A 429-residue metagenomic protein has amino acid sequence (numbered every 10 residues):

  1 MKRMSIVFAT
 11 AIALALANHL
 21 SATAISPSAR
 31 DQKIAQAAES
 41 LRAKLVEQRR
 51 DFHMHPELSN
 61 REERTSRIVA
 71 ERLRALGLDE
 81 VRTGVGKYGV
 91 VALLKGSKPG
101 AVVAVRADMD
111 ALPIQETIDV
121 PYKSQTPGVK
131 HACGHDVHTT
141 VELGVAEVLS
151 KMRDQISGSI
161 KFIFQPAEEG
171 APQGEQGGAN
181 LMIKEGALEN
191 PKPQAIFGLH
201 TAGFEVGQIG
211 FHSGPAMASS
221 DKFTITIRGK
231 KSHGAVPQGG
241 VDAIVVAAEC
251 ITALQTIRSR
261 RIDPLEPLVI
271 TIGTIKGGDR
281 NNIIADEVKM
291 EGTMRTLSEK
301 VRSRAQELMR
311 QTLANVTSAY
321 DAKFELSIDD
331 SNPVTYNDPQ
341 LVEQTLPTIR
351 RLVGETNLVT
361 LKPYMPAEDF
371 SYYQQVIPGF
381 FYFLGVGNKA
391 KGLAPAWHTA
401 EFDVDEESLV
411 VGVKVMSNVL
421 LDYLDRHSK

Functional and structural regions predicted by a protein language model:
M1-M4: Positively charged n-region of N-terminal signal peptides that target proteins for export
V7-H19: Bacterial N-terminal signal peptides
I25-H131, T140-S157: Acidic/His- and Gly-rich active-site-bordering loop/insert found across diverse amide/peptide-bond hydrolases
I25-P27, A248-K429: Metal-dependent amide/peptide-bond hydrolase catalytic core, centered on the "pita-bread" metallohydrolase fold
F52, A92, V105, H135 (+8 more regions): Divalent metal-coordination and catalytic microenvironments
D108-P121, A216-T226, V386-G392: Acidic-glycine-rich active-site phosphate/pyrophosphate-binding loop
V120-K130, D136-V137, L149, D154-T274 (+2 more regions): Histidine/acidic-residue-rich, glycine-tolerant segments that coordinate divalent metal ions
